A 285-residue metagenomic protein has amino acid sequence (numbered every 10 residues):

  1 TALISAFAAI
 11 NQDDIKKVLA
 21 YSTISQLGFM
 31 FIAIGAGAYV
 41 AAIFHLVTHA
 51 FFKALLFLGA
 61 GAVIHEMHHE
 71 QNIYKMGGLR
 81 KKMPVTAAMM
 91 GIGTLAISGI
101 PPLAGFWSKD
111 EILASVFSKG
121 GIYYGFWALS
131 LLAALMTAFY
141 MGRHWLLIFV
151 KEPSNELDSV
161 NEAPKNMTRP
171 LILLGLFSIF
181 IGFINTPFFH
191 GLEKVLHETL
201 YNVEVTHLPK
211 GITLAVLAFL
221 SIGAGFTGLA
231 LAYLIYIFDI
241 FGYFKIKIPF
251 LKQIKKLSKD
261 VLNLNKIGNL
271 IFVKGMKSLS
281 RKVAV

Functional and structural regions predicted by a protein language model:
T1-N166, F177, F183: Hydrophobic transmembrane alpha-helices and their helix-loop junctions in integral membrane proteins
P101-P102, P170, G275: Proline-centered helix-kink/hinge sites
F126-A134, T206-L231: Hydrophobic alpha-helical transmembrane segments
M136-L147, S221-Y243: Transmembrane alpha-helical segments in integral membrane proteins
L147-V150, L157-E162, N166, L173 (+2 more regions): Composition- and surface-driven signal marking solvent-exposed, interaction-prone regions in large proteins
P164-I172, L176-I179, A218-I222, F272: Membrane-embedded alpha-helical bundles of multi-pass integral membrane proteins
F189-L220, L234-V285: Aromatic-capped, Gly/Pro-kinked transmembrane alpha-helices
